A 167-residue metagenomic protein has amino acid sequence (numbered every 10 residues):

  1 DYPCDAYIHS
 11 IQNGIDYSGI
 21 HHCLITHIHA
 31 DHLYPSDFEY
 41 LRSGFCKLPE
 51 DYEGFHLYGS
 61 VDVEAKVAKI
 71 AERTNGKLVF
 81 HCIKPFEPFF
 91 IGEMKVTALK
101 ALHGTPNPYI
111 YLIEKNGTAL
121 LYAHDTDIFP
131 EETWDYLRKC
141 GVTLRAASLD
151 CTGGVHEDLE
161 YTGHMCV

Functional and structural regions predicted by a protein language model:
D1-D5, I28, D62, A101-H103 (+2 more regions): Active-site metal-binding loops of divalent metal-dependent hydrolases
D1-L24, I28, P35-K47, F129-K139: Pre-active-site segment of Zn-dependent metallo-hydrolases
D1-N13, N107-D125: Conserved beta-strand hairpin/beta-sheet module of binuclear metal-dependent hydrolase folds, prominently
H22, T26-H32, H103, Y161-H164: Histidine-centered divalent metal-coordination motifs
L24, L120-Y122, A147: Residue-level marker for buried hydrophobic side chains located in beta-strands that build the well-ordered beta-sheet
P49-P108, K115-N116: Metallo-beta-lactamase
A68-A71, P106-Y111, A123, E132-D135 (+1 more regions): A short secondary-structure junction signal
I128-V167: Cap/insert and terminal regions of metallo-dependent hydrolase folds
